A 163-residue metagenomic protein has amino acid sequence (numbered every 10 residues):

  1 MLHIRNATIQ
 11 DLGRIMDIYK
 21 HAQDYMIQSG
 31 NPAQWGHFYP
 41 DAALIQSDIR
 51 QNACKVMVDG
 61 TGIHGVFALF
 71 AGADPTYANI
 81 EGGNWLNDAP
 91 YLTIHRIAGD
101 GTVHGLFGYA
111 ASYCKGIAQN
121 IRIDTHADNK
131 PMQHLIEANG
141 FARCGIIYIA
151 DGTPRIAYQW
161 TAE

Functional and structural regions predicted by a protein language model:
H3-D17: A short beta-loop-alpha structural element at the N-terminal edge of CoA-dependent acyl/N-acetyltransferase catalytic
Q23-A43: Conserved GNAT-fold acetyl-CoA-binding loop/helix
A43-V56, A73-P75: A short helix-loop-beta-strand connector motif used in the catalytic cores of GNAT acetyltransferases and, in some
V56, G62-G72: Conserved beta-strand in the GNAT
A68-T102: Conserved acyl-donor/pantetheine-binding loop and adjacent beta-alpha core of acyl/acetyltransferases and related
G99-G116, H134-A138: Conserved acetyl-CoA-binding loop-helix of GNAT-fold acetyltransferases
G116-A127: Conserved GNAT acetyl-CoA-binding A-motif
D124, A142-I156: Conserved catalytic-core motifs of GNAT/GCN5-like acyltransferases
